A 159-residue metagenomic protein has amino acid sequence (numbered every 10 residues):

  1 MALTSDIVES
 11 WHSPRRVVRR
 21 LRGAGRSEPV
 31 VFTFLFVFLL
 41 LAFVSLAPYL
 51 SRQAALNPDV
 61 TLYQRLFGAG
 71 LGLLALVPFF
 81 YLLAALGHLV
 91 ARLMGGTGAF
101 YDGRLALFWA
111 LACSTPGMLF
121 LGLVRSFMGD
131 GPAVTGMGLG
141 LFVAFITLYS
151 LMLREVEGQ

Functional and structural regions predicted by a protein language model:
M1-A42: N-terminal juxtamembrane cytosolic/stromal segments of multi-pass membrane proteins
A2-P14, P58-L66, G95: Juxtamembrane loop-helix boundary motifs flanking transmembrane segments in multi-pass membrane proteins
R26, D59-L62, G129-P132: Juxtamembrane loop-transmembrane helix junctions in multi-pass integral membrane proteins, especially the extracellular
L41-A47, S114-L119: A generic, lipid-embedded transmembrane alpha helix
F43-Q53, P78-A84: Transmembrane alpha-helix/helix-exit interface in multi-pass inner-membrane proteins
A47-G72: Membrane-helix boundary elements
R65-L74, F80-Q159: Hydrophobic alpha-helical transmembrane segments and adjacent short intramembrane/lumenal linkers of inner/organellar
